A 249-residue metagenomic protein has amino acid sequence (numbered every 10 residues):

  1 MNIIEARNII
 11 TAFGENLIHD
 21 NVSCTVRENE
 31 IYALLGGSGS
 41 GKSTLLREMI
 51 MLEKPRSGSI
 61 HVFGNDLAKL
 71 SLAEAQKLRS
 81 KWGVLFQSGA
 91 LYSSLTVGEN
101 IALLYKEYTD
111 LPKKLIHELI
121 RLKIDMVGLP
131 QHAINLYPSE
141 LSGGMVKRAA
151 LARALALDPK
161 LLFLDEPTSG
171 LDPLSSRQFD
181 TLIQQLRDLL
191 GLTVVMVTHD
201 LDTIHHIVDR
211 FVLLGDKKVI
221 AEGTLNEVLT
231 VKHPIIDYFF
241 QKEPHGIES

Functional and structural regions predicted by a protein language model:
I50: Helix-to-loop junction immediately C-terminal to a conserved catalytic motif
D66, K114-H132: Conserved ABC ATPase "signature" region
Y137-L141, M145: Conserved ABC ATPase signature
D158: Conserved catalytic motifs of ABC-family nucleotide-binding domains
L162-D165: Catalytic Walker B motif of ABC-type/P-loop ATPase nucleotide-binding domains
